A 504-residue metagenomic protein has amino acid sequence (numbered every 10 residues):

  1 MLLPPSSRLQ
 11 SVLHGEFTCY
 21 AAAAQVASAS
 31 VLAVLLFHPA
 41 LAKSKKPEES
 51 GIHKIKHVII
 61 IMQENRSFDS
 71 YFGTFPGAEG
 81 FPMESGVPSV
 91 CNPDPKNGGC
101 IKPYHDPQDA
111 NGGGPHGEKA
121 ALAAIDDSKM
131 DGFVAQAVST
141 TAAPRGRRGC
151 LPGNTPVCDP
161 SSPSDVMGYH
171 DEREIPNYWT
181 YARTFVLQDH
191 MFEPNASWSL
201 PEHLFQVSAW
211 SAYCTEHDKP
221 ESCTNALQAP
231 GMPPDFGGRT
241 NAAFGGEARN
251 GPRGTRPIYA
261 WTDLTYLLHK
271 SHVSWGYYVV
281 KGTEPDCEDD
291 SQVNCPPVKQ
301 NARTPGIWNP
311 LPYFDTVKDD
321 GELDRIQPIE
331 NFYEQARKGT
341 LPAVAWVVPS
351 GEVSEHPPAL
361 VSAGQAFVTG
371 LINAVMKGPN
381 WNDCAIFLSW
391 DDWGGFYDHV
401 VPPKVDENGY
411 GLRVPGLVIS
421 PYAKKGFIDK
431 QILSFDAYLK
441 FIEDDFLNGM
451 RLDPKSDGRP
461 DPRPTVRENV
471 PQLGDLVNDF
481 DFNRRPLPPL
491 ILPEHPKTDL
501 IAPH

Functional and structural regions predicted by a protein language model:
M1-Y20: N-terminal secretory signal peptides that target proteins for export/translocation
P4-P5, L9, V26-S28, A42: Intrinsically disordered, low-complexity segments
S6, A21-A24, L200, N382: Hydrophobic alpha-helical context, especially transmembrane and signal-peptide helices
E16, Q25-L35: Bacterial N-terminal signal peptides
F37-P39: N-terminal signal peptide c-region/cleavage motif recognized by signal peptidases
L41-H504: N-terminal pro-sequences and low-complexity stem/linker regions of secreted or lumenal proteins
